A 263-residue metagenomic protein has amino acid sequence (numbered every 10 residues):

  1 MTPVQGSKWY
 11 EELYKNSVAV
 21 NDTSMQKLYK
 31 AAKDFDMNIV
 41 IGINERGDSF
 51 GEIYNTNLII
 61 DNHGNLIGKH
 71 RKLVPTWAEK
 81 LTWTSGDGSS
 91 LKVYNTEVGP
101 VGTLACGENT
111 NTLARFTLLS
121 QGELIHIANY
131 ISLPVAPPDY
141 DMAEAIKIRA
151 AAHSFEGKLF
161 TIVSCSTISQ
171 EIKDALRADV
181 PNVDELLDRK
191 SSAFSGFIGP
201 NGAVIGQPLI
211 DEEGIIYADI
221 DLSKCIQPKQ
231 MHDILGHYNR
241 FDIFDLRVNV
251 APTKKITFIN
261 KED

Functional and structural regions predicted by a protein language model:
M1-K15, A128-P134: Short, conserved active-site loops that position catalytic residues or coordinate cofactors/metal ions across diverse
V18-V40, N109-I216: CN hydrolase (nitrilase-like) catalytic-core segments centered on the catalytic cysteine and neighboring Lys/Glu
I41-I43, T56-I59, K92, S195-F197 (+1 more regions): Short beta-strand scaffold segments in enzyme catalytic cores
D48-S49, T84, D184-D188: Short Gly/Pro-enriched turn/cap motifs at secondary-structure boundaries
N62-H63, E97, P200: Short, ordered coil/turn segments that flank beta-strands lining enzyme active or ligand-binding pockets
K72-G86, E212-M231: A short, polar/charged loop-to-alpha-helix boundary motif
S90-L124, K224-D263: Cysteine/selenocysteine-centered motifs that mediate thiol-based redox chemistry or coordinate metal-sulfur cofactors
